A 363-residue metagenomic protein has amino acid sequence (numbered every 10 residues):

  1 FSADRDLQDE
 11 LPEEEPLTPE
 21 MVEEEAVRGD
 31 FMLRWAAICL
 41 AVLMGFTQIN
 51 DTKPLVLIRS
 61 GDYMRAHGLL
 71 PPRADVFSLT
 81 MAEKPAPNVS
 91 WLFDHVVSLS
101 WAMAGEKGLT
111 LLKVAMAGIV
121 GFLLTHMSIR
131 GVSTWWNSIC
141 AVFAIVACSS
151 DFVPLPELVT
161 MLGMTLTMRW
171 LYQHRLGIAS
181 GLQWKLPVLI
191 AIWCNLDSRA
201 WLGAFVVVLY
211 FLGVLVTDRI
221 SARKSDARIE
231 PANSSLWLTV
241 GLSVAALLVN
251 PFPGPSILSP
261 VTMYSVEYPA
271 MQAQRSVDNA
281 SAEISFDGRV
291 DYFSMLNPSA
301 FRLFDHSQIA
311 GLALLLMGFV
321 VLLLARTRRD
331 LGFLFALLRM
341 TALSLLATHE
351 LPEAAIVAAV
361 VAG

Functional and structural regions predicted by a protein language model:
A41, A144-C148, Q183-S198, V207 (+2 more regions): Membrane-interface alpha helices of multi-pass inner-membrane proteins
T80-K107, L111: Short hydrophobic/aromatic helix or loop-helix immediately within or flanking a transmembrane segment in polytopic
N88-L99, L258-I309: Juxtamembrane membrane-water interface segments that cap and precede transmembrane helices
L111-G131: Transmembrane-helix motifs of polytopic, lipid-linked glycan transferases
I129, D218-L236, L303-A310, L316-A336: Membrane-interface helix-loop-helix junctions at transmembrane boundaries of multi-pass membrane enzymes, predominantly
F152-V159: Short acidic/glycine- and proline-prone juxtamembrane loop motifs at membrane-interface regions of multi-pass membrane
T165-Q183, V320-A325: Membrane-interface transmembrane helices that cradle and orient dolichyl/undecaprenyl
Q173-A191, S234-L238, L334-L338: Short hydrophobic alpha-helices at membrane interfaces in multi-pass membrane enzymes
